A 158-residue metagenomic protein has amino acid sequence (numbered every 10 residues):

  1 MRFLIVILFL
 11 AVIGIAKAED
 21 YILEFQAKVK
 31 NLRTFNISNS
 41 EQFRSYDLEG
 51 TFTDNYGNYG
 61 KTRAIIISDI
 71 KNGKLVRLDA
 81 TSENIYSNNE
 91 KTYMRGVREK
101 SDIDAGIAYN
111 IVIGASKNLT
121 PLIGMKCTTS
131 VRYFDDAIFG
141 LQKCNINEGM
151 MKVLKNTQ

Functional and structural regions predicted by a protein language model:
M1-F3, E19: Absolute protein N-terminus
F3-I13: Sec-dependent N-terminal signal peptides
A18-Q158: Beta-strand-enriched cores of mature, soluble protein domains
